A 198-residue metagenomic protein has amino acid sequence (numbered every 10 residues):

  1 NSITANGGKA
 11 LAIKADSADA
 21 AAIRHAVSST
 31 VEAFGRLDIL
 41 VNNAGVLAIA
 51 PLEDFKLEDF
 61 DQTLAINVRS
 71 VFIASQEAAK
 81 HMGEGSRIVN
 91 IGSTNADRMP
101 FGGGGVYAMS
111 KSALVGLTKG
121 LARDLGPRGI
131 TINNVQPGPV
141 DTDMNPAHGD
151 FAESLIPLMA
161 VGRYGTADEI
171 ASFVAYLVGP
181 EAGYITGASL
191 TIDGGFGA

Functional and structural regions predicted by a protein language model:
K14-A26, L57, D168-E169: The beta1-alpha1 cofactor-binding region of Rossmann-like NAD(H)/NADP(H)-dependent oxidoreductases
P51-L52, D59-D61, L155: Substrate-binding pocket helix/loop in short-chain dehydrogenase/reductase
F55, M99-A108, G120: Active-site loop-to-helix junction immediately N-terminal to the catalytic Tyr of the SDR YXXXK motif in Rossmann-fold
S75, S110, T118: Active-site helix of classical SDR
K80, R123-P127, G183: Alpha-helical segment proximal to the catalytic Tyr-Lys
H81, R163-I192, G197: C-terminal substrate-recognition "lid" of short-chain dehydrogenase/reductases
S93: Residue(s) in the substrate-gating loop at a strand-loop-helix junction that position the organic substrate next
